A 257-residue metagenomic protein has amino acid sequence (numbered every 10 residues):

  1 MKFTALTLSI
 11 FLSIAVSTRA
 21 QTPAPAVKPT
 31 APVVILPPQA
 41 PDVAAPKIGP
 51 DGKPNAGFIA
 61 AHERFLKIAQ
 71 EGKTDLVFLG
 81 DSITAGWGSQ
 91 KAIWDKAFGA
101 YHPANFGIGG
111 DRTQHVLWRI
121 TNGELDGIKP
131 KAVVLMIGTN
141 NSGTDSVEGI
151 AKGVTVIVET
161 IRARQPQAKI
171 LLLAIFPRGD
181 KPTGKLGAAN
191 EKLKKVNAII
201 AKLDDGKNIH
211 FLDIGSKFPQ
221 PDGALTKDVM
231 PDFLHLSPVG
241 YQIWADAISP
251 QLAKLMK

Functional and structural regions predicted by a protein language model:
K2-L79, I83-A97, A253-K257: N-terminal secretory targeting modules
V43-K53, N105-H115, G143, F233: Acidic/histidine-rich helix-loop elements that form or flank divalent-metal/phosphate-binding sites at the catalytic
R64, T74, F78, D111 (+9 more regions): Extracytoplasmic/secreted proteins, especially bacterial periplasmic and envelope-associated proteins
L79-D81, L173, L212: Active-site flanking residues adjacent to catalytic metal/cofactor-binding acidic residues
A85-H102, T113-T155, T160, Q167 (+2 more regions): Oxyanion-hole/transition-state-stabilizing segment in secreted/luminal serine hydrolases and related acyltransferases
P103-N105, F211: Conserved beta-strand scaffold positions in the cores of enzyme catalytic domains, especially in NTP/NDP-utilizing
Q165-L172, D204, N208: A non-catalytic structural micro-motif
P177-K257: Catalytic His-Asp segment of secreted/periplasmic serine-dependent ester chemistry enzymes
